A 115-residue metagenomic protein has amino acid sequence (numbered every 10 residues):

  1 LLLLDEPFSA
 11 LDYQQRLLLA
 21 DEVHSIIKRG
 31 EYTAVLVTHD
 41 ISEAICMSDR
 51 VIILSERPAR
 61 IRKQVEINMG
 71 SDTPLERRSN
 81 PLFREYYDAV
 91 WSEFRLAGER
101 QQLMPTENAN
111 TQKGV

Functional and structural regions predicted by a protein language model:
L2-E6: Catalytic Walker B motif of ABC-type/P-loop ATPase nucleotide-binding domains
S9-L11: ABC ATPase nucleotide-binding domain "signature" loop
R16-E31: Helical segment within the ABC ATPase nucleotide-binding domain
V23, H39-S42: The feature captures the ABC ATPase H-loop/switch
E31-V37: Conserved H-loop
C46-I53: Conserved catalytic segment of ABC-fold P-loop ATPases
E56-A89: Conserved beta-strand-loop-alpha-helix hinge in the C-terminal portion of ABC ATPase nucleotide-binding domains
E76-V115: Non-catalytic connector elements of ABC transporters
